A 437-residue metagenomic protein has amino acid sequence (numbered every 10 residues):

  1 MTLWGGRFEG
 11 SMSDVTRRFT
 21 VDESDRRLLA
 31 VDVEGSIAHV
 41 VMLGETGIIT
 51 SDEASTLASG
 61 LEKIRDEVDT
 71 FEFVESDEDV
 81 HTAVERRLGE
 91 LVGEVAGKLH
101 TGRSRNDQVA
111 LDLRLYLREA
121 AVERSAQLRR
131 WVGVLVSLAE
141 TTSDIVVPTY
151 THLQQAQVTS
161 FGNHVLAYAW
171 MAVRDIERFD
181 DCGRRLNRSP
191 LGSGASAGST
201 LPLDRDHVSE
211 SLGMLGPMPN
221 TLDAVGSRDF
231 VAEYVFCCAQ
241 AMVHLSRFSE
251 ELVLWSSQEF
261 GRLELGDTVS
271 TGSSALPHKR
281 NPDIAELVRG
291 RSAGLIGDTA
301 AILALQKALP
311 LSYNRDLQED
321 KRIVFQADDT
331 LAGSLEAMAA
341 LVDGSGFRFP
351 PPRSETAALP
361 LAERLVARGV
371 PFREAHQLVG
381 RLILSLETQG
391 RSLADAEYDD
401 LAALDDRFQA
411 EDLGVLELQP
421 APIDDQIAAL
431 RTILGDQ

Functional and structural regions predicted by a protein language model:
M1-G198, L203-S209, T271-S273, D283 (+2 more regions): A helix-coil-helix interface module used to build multimeric assemblies and to scaffold catalytic/cofactor sites
M1-G35, E94-V95, L276-Q437: Glycine-rich cofactor/substrate-binding loops
H39, G60-E67, R87, L91 (+14 more regions): Generic, well-ordered alpha-helical scaffold segments in large soluble proteins
H100, R105, H152-T159, N163 (+8 more regions): Alpha-helix capping and helix-loop boundary segments enriched in small/acidic/polar residues
R114, R118-S125, R129, G162 (+9 more regions): Short amphipathic alpha-helical segments with heptad-repeat character
E140-G162, R262-K279, P310-Q318, D343-T356: Glycine-rich cofactor-pocket loops
T141, R178-D181, R185, M214-M218 (+6 more regions): Conserved helix-loop functional segments at active or binding sites
L212-A300, A304: Acidic, glycine-rich loop-and-beta core segments that form the ion-binding/anion-interacting portion of active sites
